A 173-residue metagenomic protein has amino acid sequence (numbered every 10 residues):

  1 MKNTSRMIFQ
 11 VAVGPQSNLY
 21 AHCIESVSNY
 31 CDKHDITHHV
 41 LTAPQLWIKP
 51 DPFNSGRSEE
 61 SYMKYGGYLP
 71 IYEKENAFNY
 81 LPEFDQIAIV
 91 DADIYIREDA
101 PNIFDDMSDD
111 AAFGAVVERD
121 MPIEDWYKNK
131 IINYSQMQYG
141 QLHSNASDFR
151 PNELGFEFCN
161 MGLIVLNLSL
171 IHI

Functional and structural regions predicted by a protein language model:
M1-Y62, L69, E73, P82-E83 (+1 more regions): N-terminal anchoring/stem segment of glycosyltransferases
F9, H39, A88-V90, G114-A115 (+1 more regions): Hydrophobic/aromatic beta-strand patches that form the interior of the parallel beta-sheet core in alpha/beta enzyme
C31, F78, D93, I164: A residue-level signal for conserved active-site and pocket-lining positions in enzyme catalytic cores
D51-V90, I96-D105, A112-A115, C159: A conserved donor-nucleotide-binding helix/loop in the catalytic core of Leloir-type glycosyltransferases
E98-Y134: Conserved donor-nucleotide/metal-binding helix-loop-beta segment in metal-dependent transferases, i.e., the alpha-helix
S135-G155: Short, flexible, basic/aromatic active-site loop/helix in glycosyltransferases
E157, G162-L166: Short glycine- and hydrophobic/aromatic-rich loop-to-beta-strand nucleating segment in the catalytic cores
H172-I173: Conserved small/polar residues in nucleotide/adenosyl-binding loops
